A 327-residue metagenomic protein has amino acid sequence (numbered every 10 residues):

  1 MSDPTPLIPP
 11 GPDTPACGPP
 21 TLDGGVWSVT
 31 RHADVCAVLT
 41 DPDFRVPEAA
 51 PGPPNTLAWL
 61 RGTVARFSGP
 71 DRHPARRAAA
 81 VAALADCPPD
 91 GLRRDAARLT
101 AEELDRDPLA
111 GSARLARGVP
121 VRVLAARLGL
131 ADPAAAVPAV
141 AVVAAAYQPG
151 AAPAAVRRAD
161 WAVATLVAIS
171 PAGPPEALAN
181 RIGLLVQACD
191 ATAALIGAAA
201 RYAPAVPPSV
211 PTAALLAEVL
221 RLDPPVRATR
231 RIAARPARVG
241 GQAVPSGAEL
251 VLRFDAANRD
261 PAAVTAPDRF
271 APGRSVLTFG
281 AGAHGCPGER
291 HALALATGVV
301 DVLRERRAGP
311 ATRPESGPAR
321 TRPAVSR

Functional and structural regions predicted by a protein language model:
M1-A113, R122-A131, G280: Active-site substrate-recognition loop segments, prototypically the cytochrome P450 B′-helix/B-C loop
M1-G24, P133-P138, V210, A243-P245 (+3 more regions): Actinobacteria-biased recognition of intrinsically disordered, low-complexity terminal regions
A75-R77, P88-A194: Cytochrome P450 heme-thiolate monooxygenase catalytic core
L130-A131, R201-S209, R259-A263: Cytochrome P450
P171-A172, S209-Q242: Conserved cytochrome P450 K-helix E-x-x-R motif and the immediately C-terminal K′/meander segment
N180-R181, A188-P211, P287-R307: Cytochrome P450 catalytic-core helices
D255-A281: Conserved cytochrome P450 K-helix/beta-meander segment immediately N-terminal to the heme-binding cysteine loop
